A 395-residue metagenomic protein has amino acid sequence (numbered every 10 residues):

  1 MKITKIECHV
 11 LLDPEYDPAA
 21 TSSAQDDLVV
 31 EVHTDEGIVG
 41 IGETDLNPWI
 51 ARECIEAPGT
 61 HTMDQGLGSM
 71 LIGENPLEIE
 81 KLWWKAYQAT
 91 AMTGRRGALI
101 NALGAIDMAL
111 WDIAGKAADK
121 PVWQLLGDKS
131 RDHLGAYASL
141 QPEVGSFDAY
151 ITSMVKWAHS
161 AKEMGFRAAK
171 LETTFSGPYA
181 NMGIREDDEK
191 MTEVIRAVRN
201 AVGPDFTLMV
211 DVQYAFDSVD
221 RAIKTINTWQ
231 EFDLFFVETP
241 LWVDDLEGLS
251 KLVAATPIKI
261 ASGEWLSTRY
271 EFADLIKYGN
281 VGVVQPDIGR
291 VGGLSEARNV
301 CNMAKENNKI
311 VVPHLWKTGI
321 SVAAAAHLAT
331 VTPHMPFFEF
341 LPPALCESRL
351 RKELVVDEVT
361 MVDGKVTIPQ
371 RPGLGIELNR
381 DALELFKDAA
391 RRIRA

Functional and structural regions predicted by a protein language model:
M1-I41, D45-R52, L345-S348, K352 (+1 more regions): Structured beta-strand/loop patches that form or line metal/cofactor-binding pockets in enzymes
I3, G37, L67, I106 (+8 more regions): Conserved, mostly hydrophobic/aromatic
H33-A117: Metal- or metallocofactor-binding catalytic centers and their adjacent structured scaffolds across diverse enzyme
G42, A136-A138, R167-L171, L208-V212 (+5 more regions): Hydrophobic faces of well-ordered beta-strands that scaffold small-molecule active sites in alpha/beta enzyme cores
T62, N227, D233, D244-K365 (+1 more regions): Shared catalytic-loop signature of beta/alpha-barrel
A98, D107-F147: Glycine-rich, aromatic-flanked loop segments that form ligand/cofactor-binding clefts across common enzyme folds
H133-S250, A255-T256: Metal-dependent enolase-superfamily TIM-barrel catalytic cores that perform enediolate-based chemistry
P372-A395: Extended hydrophobic packing segments that form well-structured cores
